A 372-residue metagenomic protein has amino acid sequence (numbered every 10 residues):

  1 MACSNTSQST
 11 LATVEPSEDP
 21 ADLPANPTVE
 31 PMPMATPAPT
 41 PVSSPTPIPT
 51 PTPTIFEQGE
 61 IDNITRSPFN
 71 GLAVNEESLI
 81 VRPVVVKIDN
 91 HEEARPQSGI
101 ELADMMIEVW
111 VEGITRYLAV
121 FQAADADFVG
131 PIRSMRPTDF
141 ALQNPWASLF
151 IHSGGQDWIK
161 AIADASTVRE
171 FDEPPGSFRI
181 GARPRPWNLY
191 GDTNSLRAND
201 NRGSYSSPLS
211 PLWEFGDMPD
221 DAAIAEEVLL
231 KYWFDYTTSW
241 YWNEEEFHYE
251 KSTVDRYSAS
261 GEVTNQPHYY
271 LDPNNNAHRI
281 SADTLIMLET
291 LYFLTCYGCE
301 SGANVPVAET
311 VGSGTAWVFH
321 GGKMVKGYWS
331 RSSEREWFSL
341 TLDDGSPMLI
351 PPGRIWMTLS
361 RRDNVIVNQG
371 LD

Functional and structural regions predicted by a protein language model:
M1-N5, D235-T237: Short intrinsically disordered, low-complexity coil segments enriched in acidic
C3-T65: Ser/Thr-rich, Proline-interspersed low-complexity disordered segments
P53-G59, N63-A103, I107, E112-D372: A surface/extracellular/periplasmic glyco- and lipid-processing/surface-interacting theme
